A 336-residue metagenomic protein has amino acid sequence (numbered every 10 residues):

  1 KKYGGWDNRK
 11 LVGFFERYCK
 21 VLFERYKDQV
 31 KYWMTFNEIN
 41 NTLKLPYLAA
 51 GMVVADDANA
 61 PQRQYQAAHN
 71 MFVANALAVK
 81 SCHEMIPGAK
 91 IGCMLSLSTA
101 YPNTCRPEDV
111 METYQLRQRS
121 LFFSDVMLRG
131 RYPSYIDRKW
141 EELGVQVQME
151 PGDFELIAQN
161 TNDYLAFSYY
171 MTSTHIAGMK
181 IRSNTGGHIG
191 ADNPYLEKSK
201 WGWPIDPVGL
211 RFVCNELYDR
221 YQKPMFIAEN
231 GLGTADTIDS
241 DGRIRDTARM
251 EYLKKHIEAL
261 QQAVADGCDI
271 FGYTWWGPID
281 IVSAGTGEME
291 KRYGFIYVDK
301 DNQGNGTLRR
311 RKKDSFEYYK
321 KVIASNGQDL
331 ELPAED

Functional and structural regions predicted by a protein language model:
K1-D336: Active-site region of glycoside hydrolase catalytic domains
